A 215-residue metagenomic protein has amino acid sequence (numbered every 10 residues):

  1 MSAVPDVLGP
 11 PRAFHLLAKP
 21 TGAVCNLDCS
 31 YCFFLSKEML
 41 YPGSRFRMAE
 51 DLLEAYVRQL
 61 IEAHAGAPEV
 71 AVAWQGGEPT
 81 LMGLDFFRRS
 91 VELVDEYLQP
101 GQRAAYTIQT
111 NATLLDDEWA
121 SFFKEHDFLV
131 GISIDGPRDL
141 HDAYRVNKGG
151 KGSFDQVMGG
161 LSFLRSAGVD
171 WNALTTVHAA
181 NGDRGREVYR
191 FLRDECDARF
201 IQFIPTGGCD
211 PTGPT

Functional and structural regions predicted by a protein language model:
M1-A13: Long, charge-rich, low-complexity alpha-helical segments
A3, L17, V157-M158: Short structured motifs
A3-D6, L52-Y56, E62: Short, motif-level signal for alpha-helix interfacial/capping segments enriched in acidic residues and aromatics/proline
P11-D51: Canonical Radical SAM [4Fe-4S] cluster-binding loop centered on the CxxxCxxC motif and its immediate flanking residues
S36-Y41, D139, G208-P211: A short, flexible beta-alpha/helix-coil linker loop
Y41-G43, D142-V146, T212-P214: Short acidic, glycine/proline-rich loop/turn micro-motifs
V57-A73, M82-T206: Radical SAM/AdoMet-radical enzyme domain recognition
G77-E78: Active-site neighborhood of divalent metal-dependent phosphoester/pyrophosphate hydrolases
